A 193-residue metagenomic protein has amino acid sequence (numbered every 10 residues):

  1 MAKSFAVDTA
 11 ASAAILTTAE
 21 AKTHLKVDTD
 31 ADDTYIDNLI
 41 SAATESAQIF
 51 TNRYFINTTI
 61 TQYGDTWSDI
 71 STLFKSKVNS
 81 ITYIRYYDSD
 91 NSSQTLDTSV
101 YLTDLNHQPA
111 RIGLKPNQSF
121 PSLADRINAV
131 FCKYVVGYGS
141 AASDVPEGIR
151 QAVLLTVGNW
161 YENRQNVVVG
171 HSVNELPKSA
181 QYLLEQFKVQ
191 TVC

Functional and structural regions predicted by a protein language model:
M1-C193: Divalent metal-cofactor coordination and adjacent catalytic microenvironments
